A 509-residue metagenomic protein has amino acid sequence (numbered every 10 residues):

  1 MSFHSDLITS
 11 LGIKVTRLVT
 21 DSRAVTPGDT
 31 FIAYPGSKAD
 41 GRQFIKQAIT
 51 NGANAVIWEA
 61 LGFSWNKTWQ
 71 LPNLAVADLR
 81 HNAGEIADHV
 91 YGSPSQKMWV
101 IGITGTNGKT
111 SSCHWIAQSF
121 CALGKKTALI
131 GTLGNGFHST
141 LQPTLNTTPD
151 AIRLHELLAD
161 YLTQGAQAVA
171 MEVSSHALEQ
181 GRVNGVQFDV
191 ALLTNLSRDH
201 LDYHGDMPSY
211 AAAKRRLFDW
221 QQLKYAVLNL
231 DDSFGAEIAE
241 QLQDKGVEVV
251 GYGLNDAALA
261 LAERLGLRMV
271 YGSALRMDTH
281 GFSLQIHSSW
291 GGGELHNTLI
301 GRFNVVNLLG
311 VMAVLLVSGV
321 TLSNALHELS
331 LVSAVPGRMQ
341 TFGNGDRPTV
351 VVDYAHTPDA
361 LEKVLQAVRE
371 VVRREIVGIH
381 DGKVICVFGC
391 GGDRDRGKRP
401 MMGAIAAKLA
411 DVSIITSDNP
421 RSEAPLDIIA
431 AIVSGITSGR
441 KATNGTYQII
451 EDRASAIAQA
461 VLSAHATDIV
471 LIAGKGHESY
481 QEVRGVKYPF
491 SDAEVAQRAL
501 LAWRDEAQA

Functional and structural regions predicted by a protein language model:
M1-E85, H89, S233, Y271-L275 (+5 more regions): N-terminal leader/targeting and accessory segments in enzymes
A24, G36-K38, S175-H176, R198-D199 (+5 more regions): Short glycine-rich anion-binding loops that position phosphate/pyrophosphate groups of nucleotides and phosphorylated
G36-A39, V335-G337, A367-G439, R453 (+2 more regions): Active-site beta-alpha connecting loops in nucleotide-dependent enzymes
Q47-G52, I57, Q221-K224, K245-V249 (+2 more regions): P-loop/Walker A phosphate-binding loop and immediately adjacent motor/lid segment at beta-alpha junctions
N54, D189, D411: Receiver (REC) domain switch/active-site residues of two-component response regulators
G62-K67, E179, V190-V350, G435 (+2 more regions): Acidic, Mg2+-coordinating active-site environments of NTP-dependent enzymes
W65, H81-L230, F234-V247, L309-M312 (+2 more regions): Phosphate-binding loop of NTP-binding sites
I469-A502: Glycine/aspartate-rich loop-and-adjacent alpha/beta segment that forms the canonical ThDP
